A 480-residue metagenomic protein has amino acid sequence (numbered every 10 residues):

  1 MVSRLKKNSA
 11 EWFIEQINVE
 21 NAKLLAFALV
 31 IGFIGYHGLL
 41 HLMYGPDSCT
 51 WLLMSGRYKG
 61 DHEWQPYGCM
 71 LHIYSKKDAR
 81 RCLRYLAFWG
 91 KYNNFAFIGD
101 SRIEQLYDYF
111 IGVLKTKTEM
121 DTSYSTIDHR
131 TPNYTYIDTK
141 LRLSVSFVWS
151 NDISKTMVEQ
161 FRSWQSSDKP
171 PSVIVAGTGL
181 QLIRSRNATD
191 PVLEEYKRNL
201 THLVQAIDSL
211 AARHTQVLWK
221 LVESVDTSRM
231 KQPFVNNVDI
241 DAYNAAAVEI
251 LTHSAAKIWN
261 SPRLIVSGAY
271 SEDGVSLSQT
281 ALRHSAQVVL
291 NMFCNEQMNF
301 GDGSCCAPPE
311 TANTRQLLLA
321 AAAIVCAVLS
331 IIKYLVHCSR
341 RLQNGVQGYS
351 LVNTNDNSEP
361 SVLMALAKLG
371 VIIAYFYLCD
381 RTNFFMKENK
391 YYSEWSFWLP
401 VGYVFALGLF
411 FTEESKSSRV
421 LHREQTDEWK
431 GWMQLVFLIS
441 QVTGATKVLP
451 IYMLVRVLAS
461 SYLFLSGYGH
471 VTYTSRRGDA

Functional and structural regions predicted by a protein language model:
V2-E63, C69, I73, K77 (+2 more regions): Membrane-cytosol interface segments of multi-pass membrane proteins, especially ER/Golgi lipid-handling enzymes
F27, Y136-M292: Alpha-helical cap/lid subdomain in secreted, periplasmic, or secretory-pathway luminal O-acyl-processing enzymes
Y85-V113: Catalytic nucleophile-elbow at a beta strand-turn-alpha helix junction centered on a G-D-S/GDSL motif, marking
F95, I103-D108, S154, P171 (+8 more regions): Generic preference for well-ordered alpha-helical elements
A96-G99, K220, L438: Short hydrophobic segments within beta-strands
E104-M120, A212, S460: Classical protein tyrosine phosphatase
T118-S144: Short mixed-charge
A286-A307: Juxtamembrane amphipathic/hinge helix adjacent to a transmembrane helix
